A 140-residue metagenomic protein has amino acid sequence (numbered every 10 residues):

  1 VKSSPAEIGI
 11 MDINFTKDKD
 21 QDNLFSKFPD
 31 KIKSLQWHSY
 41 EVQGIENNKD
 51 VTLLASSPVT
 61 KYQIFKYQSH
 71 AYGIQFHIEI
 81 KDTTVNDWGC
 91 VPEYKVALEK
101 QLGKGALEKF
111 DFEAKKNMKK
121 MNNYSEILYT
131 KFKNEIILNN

Functional and structural regions predicted by a protein language model:
V1-T83: Pocket-forming structural segment of enzyme catalytic cores
I80-N140: Acyltransferase
